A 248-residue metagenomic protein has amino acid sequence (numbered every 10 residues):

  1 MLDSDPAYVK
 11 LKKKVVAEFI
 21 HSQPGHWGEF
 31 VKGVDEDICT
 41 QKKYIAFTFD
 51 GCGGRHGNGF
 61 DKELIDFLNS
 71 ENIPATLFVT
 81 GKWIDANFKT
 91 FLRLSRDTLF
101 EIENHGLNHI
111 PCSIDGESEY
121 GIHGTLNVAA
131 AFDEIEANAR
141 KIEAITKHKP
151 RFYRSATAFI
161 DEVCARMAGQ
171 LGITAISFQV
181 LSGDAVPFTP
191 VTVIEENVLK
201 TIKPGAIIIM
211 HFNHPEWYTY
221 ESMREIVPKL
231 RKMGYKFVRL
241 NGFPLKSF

Functional and structural regions predicted by a protein language model:
M1-F49, G54-G59, I226-V227, K232-F248: N-terminal pre-catalytic segment of deacetylase/amide-hydrolase enzymes
Y44-I45, N69-V198, I202-H214: Metal-dependent polysaccharide deacetylase catalytic core of the NodB/CE4 family, i.e., the active-site-bearing domain
T48, D61, T76, T146 (+1 more regions): Ser/Thr-centric signal marking residues that sit in or immediately flank functional binding/regulatory motifs
H56-G59, E162, Y218: Short N-terminal helix/helix-N-cap motif within the alpha/beta-hydrolase-1
G57-N69: Histidine-anchored nucleotide/phosphate-binding helix
K62, P190-E195, E221-R224: Charged helix-capping and loop-helix junction motifs
L64, C164, I226: Aromatic/hydrophobic pocket-lining residues that form π-stacking "cages" and hydrophobic walls in ligand
K200-N241: Catalytic grooves of carbohydrate-active enzymes
